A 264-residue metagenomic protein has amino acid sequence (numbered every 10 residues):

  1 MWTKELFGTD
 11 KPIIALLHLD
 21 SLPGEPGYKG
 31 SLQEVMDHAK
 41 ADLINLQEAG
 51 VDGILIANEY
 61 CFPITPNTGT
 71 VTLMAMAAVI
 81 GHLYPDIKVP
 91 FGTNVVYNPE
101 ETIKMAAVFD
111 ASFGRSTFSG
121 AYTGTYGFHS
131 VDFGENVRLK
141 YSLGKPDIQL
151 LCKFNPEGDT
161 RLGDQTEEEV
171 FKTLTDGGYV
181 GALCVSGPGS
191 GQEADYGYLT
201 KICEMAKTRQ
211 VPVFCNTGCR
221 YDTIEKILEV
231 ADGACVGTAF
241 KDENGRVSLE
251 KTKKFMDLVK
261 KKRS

Functional and structural regions predicted by a protein language model:
T3-S31, L143-G158: N-terminal small/glycine-rich loop or linker at the start of catalytic domains across soluble metabolic enzymes
T9-D10, A15-L16, T65-T93, V131-C152 (+2 more regions): Alpha-helix-loop-beta-strand connector modules within alpha/beta enzyme cores
I13-L16, G50-P63, F91-V95, S116 (+2 more regions): Short beta-strand segments at enzyme active-site cores
A15, L46, I54, G114 (+4 more regions): Conserved, mostly hydrophobic/aromatic
Y28-D42, V95-E100: Glycine-rich anion/phosphate-binding loops
Q33, Y97-D110, R161, T166-K172 (+1 more regions): Catalytic cores of alpha/beta
V51-A75, A121-Y126, V180-Y196, E243-N244: Glycine-rich, proline-tolerant flexible connector loops at the mouths of alpha/beta enzymes
E101, M105-A182: Conserved anion-binding
